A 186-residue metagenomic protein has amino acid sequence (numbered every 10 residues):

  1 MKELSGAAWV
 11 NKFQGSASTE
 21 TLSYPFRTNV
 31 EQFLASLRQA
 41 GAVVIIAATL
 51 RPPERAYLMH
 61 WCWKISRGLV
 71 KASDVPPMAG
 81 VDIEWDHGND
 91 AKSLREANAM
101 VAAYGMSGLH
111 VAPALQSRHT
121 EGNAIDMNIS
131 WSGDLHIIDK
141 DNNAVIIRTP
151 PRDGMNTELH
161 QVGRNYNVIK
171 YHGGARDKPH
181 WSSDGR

Functional and structural regions predicted by a protein language model:
M1-A175, S182-R186: Cell-envelope/glycan interface and biosynthesis
